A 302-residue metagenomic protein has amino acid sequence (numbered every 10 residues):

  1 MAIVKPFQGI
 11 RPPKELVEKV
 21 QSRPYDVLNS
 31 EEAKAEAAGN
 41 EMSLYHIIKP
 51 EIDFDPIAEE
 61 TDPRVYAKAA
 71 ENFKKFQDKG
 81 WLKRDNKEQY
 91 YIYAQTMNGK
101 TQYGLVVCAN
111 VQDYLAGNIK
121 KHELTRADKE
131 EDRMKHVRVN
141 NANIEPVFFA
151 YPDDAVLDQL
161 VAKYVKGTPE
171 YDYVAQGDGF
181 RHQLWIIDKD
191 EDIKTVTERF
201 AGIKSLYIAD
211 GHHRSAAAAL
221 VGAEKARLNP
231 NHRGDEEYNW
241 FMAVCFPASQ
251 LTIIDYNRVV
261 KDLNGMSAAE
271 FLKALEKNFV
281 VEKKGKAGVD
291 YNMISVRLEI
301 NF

Functional and structural regions predicted by a protein language model:
M1-F302: Surface-exposed, charge/polar-rich loops and edge strands
